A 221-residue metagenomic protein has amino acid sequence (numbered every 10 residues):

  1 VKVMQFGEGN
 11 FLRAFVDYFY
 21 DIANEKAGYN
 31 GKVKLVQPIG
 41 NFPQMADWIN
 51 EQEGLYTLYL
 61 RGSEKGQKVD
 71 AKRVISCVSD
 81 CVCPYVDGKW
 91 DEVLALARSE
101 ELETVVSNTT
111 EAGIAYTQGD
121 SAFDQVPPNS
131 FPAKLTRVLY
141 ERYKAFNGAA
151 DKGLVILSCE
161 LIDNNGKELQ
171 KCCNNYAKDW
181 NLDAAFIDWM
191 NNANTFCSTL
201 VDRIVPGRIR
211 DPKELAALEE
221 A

Functional and structural regions predicted by a protein language model:
V1-A221: Substrate/ligand-engaging "lid" and interaction regions
